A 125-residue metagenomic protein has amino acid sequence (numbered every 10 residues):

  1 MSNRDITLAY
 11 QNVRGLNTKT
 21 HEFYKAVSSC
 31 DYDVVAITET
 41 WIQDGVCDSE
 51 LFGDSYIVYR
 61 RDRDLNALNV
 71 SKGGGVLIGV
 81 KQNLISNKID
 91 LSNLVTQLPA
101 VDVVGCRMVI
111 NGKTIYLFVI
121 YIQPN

Functional and structural regions predicted by a protein language model:
M1-N125: A shared catalytic/ligand-binding motif for oxyanion handling
